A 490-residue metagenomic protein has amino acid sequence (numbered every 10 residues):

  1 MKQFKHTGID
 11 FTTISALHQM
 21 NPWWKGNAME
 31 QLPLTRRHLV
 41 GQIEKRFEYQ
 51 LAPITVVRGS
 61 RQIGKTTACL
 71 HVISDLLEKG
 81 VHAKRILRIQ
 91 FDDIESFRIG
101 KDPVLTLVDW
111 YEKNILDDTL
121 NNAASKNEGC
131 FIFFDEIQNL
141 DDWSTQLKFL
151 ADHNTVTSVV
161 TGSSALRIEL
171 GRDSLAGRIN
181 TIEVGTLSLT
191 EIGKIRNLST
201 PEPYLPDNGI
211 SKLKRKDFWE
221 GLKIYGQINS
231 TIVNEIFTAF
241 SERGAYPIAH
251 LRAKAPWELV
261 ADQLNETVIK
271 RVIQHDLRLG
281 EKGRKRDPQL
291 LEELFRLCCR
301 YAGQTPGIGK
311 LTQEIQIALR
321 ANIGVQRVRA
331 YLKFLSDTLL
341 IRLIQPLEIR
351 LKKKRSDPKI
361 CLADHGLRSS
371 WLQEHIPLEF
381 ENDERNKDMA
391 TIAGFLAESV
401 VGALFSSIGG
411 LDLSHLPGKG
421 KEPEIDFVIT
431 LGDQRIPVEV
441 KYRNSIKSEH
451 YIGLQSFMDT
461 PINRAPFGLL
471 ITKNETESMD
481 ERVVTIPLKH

Functional and structural regions predicted by a protein language model:
M1-L51: A short, basic N-terminal segment
K2, R172-R300: Interdomain motor-coupling "hinge/lid" segment immediately C-terminal to the ATP-binding subdomain of NTP-driven enzymes
K2-K5, H250-Q434: Accessory nucleic acid-recognition modules appended to NTPase machines
V57: Hydrophobic anchor at the beta1->P-loop junction of P-loop NTPases
K65-T66: Conserved lysine of the Walker
L77-I94: Conserved catalytic segments around the Walker B and adjacent sensor/switch elements of P-loop NTPase domains
I89-N127: Short glycine-rich substrate-engagement loop in P-loop NTPases that contacts/grips substrate
K473-H490: Domain-level recognition of nuclease-like catalytic cores that cleave nucleotide substrates
